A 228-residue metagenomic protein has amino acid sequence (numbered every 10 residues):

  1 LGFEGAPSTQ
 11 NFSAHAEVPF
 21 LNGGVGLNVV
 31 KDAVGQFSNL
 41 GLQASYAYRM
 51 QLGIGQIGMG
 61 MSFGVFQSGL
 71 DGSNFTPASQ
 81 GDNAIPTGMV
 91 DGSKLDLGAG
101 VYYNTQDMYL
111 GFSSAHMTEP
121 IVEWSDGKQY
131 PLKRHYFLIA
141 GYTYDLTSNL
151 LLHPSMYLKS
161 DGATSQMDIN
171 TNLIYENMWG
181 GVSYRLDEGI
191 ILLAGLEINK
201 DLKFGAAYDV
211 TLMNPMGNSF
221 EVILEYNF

Functional and structural regions predicted by a protein language model:
L1-F228: Subset of outer-membrane beta-barrel
